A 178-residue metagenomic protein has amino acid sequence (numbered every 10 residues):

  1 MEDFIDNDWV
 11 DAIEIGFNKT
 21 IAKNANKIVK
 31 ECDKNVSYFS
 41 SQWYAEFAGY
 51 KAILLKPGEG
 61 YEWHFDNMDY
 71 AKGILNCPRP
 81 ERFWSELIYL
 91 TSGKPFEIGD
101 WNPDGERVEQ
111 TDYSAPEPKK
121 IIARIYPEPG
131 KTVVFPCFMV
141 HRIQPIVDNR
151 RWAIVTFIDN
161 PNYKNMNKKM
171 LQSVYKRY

Functional and structural regions predicted by a protein language model:
M1-V134, F138-Y178: Fe(II)/2-oxoglutarate oxygenase catalytic core
